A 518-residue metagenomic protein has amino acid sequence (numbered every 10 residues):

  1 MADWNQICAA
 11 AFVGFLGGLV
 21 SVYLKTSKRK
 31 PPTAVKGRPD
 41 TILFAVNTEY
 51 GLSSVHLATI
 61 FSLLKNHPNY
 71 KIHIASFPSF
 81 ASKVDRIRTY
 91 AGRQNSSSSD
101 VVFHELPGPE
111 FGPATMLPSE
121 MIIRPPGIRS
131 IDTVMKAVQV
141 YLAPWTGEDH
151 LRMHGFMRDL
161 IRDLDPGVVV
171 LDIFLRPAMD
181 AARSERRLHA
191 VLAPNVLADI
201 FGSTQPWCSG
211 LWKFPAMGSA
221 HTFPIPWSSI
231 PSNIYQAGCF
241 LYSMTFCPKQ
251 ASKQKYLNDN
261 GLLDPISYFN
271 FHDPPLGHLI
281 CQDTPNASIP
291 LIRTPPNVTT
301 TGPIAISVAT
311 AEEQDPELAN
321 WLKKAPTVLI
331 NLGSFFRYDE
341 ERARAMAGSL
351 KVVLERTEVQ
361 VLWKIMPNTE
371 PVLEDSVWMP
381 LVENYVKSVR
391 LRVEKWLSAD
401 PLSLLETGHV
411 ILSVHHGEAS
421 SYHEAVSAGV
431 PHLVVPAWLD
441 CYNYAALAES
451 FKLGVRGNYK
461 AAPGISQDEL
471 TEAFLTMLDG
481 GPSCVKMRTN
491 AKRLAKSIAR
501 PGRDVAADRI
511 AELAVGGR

Functional and structural regions predicted by a protein language model:
A2-C239, Q254, A319, R337-R518: Glycosyltransferase specificity loop/lid
Q236-T327, N331-R337: A nucleotide-sugar donor-handling region in carbohydrate enzymes
